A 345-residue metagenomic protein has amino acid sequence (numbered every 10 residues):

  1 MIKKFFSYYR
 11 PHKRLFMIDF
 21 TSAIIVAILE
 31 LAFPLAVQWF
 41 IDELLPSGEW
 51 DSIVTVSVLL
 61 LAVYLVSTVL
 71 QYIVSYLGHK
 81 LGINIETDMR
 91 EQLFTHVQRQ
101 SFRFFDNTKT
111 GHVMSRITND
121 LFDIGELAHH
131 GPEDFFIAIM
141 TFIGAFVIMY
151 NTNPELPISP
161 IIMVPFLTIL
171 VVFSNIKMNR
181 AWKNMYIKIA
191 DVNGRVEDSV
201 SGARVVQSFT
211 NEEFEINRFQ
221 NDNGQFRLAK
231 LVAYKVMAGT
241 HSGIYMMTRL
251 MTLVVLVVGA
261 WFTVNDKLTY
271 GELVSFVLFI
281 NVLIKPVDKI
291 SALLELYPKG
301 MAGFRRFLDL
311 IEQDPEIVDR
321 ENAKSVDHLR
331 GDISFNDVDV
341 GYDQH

Functional and structural regions predicted by a protein language model:
K4, L15-F20, V56-L60, T108 (+3 more regions): Hydrophobic alpha-helix/TM-entry signal in multi-pass membrane transporters
Y9, V74, G78-G82, H96-I143 (+1 more regions): Juxtamembrane loop-to-helix connectors within ABC transporter transmembrane domains
R10-R14, F102-R103, N119-A128, P132 (+8 more regions): An intracellular "coupling" helix at the cytosolic face of ABC transporter transmembrane type-1 domains
P11, L15-A27, L59-V63, E133-N184 (+2 more regions): Transmembrane helices of ABC transporter permease
F16-I73, L77, Y150-E155, D266-Y270: Transmembrane helix-loop-helix hairpins at lipid-water interfaces of multipass membrane proteins, especially the type-1
P46-T55, I148-I162, V236-R305, I311: Helix-loop-helix
E212, I280-Q344: ABC transporter TMD-NBD coupling linker
